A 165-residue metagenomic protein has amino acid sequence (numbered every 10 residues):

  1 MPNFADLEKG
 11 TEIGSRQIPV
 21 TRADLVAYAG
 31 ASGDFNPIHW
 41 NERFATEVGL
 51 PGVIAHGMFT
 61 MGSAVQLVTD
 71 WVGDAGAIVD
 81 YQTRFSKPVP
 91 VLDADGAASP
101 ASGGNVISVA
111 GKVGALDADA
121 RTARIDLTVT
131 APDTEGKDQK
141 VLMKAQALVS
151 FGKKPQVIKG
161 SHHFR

Functional and structural regions predicted by a protein language model:
M1-A55: Catalytic strand-loop segment that frames the active site of acyl-thioester-processing enzymes
M1-I13, A97-R165: HotDog/MaoC-like acyl-thioester-processing domains
D24, W71, I78, I125-D126 (+1 more regions): Short amphipathic alpha-helical leader/targeting segments
V48-G52, T60-V113: Hydrophobic beta-strand-centered segment that forms part of the acyl-chain substrate-binding groove
